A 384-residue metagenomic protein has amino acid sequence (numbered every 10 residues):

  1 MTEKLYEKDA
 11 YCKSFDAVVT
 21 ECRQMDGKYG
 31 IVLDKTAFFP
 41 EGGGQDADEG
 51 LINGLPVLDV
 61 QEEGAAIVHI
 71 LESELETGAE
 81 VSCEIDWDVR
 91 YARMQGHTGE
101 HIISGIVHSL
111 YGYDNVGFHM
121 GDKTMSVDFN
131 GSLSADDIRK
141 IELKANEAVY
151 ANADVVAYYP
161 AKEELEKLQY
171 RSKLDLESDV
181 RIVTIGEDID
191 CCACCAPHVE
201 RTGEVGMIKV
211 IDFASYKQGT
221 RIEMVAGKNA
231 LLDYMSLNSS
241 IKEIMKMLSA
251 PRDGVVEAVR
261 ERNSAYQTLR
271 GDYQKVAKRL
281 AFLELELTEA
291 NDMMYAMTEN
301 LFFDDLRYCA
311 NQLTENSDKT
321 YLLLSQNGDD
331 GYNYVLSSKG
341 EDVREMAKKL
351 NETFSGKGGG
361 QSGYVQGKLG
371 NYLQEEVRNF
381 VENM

Functional and structural regions predicted by a protein language model:
M1-M384: A glycine- and charged-residue-rich anion-binding loop/surface
